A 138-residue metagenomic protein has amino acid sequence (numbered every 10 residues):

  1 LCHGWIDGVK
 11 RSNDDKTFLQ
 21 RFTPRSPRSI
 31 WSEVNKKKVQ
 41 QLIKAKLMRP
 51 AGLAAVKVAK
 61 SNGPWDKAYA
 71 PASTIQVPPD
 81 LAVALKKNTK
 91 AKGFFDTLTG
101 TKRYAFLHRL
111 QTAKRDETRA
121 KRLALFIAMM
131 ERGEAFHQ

Functional and structural regions predicted by a protein language model:
L1-Q138: Charge-dense, helix-prone N-terminal extensions
